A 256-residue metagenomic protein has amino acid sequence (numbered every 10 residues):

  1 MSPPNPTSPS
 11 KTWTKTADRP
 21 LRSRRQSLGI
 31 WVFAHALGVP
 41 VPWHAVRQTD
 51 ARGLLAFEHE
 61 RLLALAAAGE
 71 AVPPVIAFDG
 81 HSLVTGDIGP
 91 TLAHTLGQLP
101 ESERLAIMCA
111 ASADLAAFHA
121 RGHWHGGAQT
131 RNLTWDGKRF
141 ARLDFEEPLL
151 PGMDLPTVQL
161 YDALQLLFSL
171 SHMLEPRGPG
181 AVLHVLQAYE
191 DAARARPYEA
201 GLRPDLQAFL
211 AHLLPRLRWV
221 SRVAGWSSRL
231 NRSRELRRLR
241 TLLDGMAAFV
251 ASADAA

Functional and structural regions predicted by a protein language model:
S2-L54: ATP-binding glycine-rich loop module of kinase domains
A17, I88, E146: Anionic group-transfer/hydrolysis microenvironments
V32-V39, T49-H59, L63-A66, E70-C109: Conserved structural core of kinase catalytic domains
L65, D114-F118: Conserved hydrophobic alpha-helix
A120-T130: Catalytic-loop of the protein kinase fold
N132-D144: Conserved protein kinase catalytic/activation segment
F145-A253: C-lobe/activation-segment region of protein kinase-like
